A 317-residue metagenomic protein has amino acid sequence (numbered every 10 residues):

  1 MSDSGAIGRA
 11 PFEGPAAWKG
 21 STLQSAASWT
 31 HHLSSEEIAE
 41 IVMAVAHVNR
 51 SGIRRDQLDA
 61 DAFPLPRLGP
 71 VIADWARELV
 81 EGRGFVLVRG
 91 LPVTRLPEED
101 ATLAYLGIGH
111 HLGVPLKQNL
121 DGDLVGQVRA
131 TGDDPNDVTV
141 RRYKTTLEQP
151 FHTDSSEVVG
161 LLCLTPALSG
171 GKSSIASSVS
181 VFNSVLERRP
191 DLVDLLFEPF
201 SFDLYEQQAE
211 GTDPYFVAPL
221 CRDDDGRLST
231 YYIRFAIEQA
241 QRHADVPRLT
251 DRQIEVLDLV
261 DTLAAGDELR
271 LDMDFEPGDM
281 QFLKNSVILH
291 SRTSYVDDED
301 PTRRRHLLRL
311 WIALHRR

Functional and structural regions predicted by a protein language model:
M1-G69, A73-W75, E81, V86 (+6 more regions): Active-site environment of non-heme Fe oxygenases that use a 2-His-1-carboxylate facial triad
